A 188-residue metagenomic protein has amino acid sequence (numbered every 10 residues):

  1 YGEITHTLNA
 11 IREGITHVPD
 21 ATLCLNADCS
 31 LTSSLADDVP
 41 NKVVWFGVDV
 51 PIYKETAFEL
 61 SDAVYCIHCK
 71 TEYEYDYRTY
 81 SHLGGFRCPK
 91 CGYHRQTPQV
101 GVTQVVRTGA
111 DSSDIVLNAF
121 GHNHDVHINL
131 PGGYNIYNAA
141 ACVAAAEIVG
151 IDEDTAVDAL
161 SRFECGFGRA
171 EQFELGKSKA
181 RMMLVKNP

Functional and structural regions predicted by a protein language model:
Y1, S34-D125: Extended acidic/charged loop-beta regions that coordinate divalent cations and stabilize anionic phosphate/carboxylate
G14-P19, A36-P40: Short, conserved loop/helix-junction motifs that constitute active-site signature segments in enzyme catalytic cores
A27-L31: Short, polar loop motifs at secondary-structure junctions
F58-V64, L130-A141, F167-G168: Short glycine/threonine-rich catalytic loop with a Thr-x-Gly-x-Asp
L83-T97, L130-S161: A conserved, hydrophobic alpha-helical segment in the catalytic core of large ATP/adenylate-utilizing enzymes
Y93, R107-A110, A145-R181, V185: Gly/charged, well-structured mid-domain segments that form the phosphate/adenylate-handling core of ATP-dependent
D125-G133, K179-R181: A short glycine/serine-rich beta->alpha loop
